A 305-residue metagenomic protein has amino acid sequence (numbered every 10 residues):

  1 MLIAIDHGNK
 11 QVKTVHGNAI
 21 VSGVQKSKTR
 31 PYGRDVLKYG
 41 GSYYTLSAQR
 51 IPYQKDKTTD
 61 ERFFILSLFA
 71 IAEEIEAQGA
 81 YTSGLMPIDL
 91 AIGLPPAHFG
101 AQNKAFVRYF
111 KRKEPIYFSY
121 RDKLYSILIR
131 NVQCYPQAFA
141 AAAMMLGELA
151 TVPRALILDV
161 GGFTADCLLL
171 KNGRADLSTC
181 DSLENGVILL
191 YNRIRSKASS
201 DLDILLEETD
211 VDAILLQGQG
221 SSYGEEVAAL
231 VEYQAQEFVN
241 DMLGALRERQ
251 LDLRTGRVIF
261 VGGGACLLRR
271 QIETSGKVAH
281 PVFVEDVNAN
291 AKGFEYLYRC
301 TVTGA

Functional and structural regions predicted by a protein language model:
M1-A155, R174-L189, T209-A305: Nucleotide/phosphate-binding catalytic cleft detector across ATP-hydrolyzing and phosphate-transferring enzymes
V160-D166: Ser/Thr-glycine-rich phosphate-binding loops at phosphate-binding pockets of nucleotides, nucleotide cofactors
C167-N172: PRPP/pyrophosphate-binding module of the type I phosphoribosyltransferase fold
L202-L206: Short, basic interhelical loop/turn and adjoining N-cap of the next helix at nucleic-acid- or acidic-partner-contacting
